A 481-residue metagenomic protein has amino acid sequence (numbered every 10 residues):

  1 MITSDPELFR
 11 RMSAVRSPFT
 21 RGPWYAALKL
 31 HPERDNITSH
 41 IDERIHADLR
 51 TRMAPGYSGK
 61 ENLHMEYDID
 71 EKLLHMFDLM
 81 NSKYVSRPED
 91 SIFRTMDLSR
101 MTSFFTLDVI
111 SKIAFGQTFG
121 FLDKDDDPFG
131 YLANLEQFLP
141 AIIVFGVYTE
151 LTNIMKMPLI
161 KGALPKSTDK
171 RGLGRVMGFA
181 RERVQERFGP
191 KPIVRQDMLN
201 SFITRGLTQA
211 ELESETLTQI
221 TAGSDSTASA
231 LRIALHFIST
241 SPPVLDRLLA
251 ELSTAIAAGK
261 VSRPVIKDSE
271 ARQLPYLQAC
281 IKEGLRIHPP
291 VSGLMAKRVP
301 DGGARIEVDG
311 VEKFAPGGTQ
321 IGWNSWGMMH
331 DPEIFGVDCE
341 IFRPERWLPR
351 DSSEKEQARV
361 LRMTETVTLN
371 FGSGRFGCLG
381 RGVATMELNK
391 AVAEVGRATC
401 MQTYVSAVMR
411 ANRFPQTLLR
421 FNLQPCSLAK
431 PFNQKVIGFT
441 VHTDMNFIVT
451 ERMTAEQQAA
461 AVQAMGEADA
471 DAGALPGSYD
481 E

Functional and structural regions predicted by a protein language model:
M1-M65, L107-D108, D126-M155, N324 (+1 more regions): Cytochrome P450 substrate-recognition site 1
P6-L28, R44, D48, E312 (+3 more regions): N-terminal membrane/targeting module of cytochrome P450s
G22-L30, H64-L231, R247, D268: Cytochrome P450 heme-thiolate monooxygenase catalytic core
D70, I92, G130-Q137, S239-V291 (+3 more regions): Cytochrome P450 I-helix active-site segment
S82, P242-V244, E354, M363-T364 (+2 more regions): Cytochrome P450 heme-binding "Cys pocket" and the immediately downstream C-terminal segment
S201-A210, V265-E283, L294-W323, I341 (+1 more regions): Cytochrome P450 C-terminal beta-domain/meander region
S226-S239, A391: Short, small-residue alpha-helix embedded
W323-A358, A464-M465: Conserved cytochrome P450 K-helix/beta-meander segment immediately N-terminal to the heme-binding cysteine loop
